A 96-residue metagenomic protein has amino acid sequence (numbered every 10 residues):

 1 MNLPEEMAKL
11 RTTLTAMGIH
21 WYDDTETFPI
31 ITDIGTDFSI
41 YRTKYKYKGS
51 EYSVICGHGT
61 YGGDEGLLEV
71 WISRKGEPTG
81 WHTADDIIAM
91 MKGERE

Functional and structural regions predicted by a protein language model:
M1-E96: Catalytic phosphate/metal-binding cores of nucleic-acid and nucleotide-processing enzymes, i.e., regions that mediate
